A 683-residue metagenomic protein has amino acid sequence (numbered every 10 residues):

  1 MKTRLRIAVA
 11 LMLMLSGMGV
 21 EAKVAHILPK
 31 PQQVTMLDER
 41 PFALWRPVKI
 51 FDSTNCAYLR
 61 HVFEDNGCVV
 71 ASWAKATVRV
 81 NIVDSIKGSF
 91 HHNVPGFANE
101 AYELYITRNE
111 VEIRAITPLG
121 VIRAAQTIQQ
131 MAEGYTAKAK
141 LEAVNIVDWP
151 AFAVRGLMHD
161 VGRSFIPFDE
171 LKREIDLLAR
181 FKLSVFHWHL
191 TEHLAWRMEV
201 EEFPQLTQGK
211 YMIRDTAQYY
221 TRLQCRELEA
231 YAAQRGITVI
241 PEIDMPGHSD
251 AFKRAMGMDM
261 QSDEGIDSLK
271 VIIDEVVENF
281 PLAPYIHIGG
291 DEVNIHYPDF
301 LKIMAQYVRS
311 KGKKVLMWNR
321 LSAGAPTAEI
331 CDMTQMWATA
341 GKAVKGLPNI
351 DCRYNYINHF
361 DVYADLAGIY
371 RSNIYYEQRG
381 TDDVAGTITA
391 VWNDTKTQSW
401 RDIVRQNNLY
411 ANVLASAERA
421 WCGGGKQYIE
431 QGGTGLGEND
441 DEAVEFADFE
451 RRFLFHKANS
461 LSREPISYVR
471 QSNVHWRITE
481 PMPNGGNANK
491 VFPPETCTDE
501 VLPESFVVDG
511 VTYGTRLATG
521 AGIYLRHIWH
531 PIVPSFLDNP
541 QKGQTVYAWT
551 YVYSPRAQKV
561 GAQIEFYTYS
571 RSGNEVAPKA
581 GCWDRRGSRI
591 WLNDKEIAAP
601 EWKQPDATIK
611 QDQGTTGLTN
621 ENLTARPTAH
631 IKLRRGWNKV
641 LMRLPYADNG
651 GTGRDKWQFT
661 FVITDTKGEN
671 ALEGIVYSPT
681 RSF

Functional and structural regions predicted by a protein language model:
A10, A22-P150, M317-S322, I330-D332 (+2 more regions): Acidic, contiguous N-terminal accessory segments
P95-Y285, Q611-Q613, L618, P627 (+1 more regions): Feature activates predominantly on carbohydrate-active enzymes
F252-M333, W337-V344: Active-site neighborhood of glycoside hydrolase catalytic domains
A328, A338-N473: Flexible, acidic glycine-rich loops studded with aromatic residues
D448-N539, R571, W602, K639-F683: Accessory carbohydrate-binding/adhesion or oligomerization-edge regions at the termini of glycan-active proteins
P540-Y553, A625-T628: Short beta-strands within extracellular/lumenal beta-sheet-rich domains
R556-C582: A short beta-strand element within beta-rich, extracytoplasmic domains of secreted/secretory-pathway proteins
N574-A577, G581-F659: Beta-strand-rich ligand-recognition modules
